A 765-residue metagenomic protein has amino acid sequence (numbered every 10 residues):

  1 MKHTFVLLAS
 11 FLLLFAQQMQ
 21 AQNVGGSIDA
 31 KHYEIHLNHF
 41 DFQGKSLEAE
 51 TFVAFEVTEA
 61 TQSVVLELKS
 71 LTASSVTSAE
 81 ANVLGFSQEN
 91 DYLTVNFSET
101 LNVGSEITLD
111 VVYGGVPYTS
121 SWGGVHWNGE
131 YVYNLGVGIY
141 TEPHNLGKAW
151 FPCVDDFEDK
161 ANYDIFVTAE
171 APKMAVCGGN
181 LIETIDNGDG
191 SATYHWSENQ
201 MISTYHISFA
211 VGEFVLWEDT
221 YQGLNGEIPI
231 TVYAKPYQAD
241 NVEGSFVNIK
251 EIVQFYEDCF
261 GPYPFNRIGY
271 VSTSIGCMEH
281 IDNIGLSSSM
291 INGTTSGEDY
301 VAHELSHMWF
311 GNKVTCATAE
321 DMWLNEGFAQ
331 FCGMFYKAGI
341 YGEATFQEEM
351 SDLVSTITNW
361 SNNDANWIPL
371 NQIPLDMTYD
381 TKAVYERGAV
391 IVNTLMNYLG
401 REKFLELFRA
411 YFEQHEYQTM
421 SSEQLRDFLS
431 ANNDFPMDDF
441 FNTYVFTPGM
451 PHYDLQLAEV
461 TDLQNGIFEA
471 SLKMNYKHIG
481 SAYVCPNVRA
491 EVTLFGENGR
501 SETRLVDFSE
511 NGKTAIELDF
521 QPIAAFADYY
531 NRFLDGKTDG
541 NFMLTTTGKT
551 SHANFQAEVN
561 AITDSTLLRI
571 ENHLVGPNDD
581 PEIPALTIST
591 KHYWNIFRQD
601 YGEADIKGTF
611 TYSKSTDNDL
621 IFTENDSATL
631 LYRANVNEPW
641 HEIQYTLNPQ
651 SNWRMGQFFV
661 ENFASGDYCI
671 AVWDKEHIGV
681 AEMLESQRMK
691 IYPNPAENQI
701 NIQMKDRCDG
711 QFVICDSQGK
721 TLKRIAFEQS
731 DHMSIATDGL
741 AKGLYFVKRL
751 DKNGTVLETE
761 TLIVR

Functional and structural regions predicted by a protein language model:
V6, F15, M19-Q20, M683-Y692 (+1 more regions): C-terminal outer-membrane/trafficking sorting elements
M19-E48, F52, E56, V132-V137 (+2 more regions): N-terminal, polar/Ser/Thr-rich
A49, N145, V154-A302, F331: Hydrophobic helix-coil surface modules that form long, contiguous segments used for peptide/substrate interaction
G285-E348, F408: Zinc-dependent metallopeptidase catalytic helix centered on the HExxH motif and its immediate flanking segment
E326-T394, Y398, H415: Acidic/His/Gly-enriched intrinsically disordered linker/tail segments that often contain short helix/coil "MoRF-like"
T381-E469: Amphipathic alpha-helical substructures
M543-T546, C669-Y692, K705-R707: Residue-level detector of functionally pivotal "anchor" positions at catalytic/ligand-binding pockets or at interdomain
N578-T629, A634-N635: Proteolytic processing hotspots in large secreted/extracellular or virion-associated proteins and select intracellular
